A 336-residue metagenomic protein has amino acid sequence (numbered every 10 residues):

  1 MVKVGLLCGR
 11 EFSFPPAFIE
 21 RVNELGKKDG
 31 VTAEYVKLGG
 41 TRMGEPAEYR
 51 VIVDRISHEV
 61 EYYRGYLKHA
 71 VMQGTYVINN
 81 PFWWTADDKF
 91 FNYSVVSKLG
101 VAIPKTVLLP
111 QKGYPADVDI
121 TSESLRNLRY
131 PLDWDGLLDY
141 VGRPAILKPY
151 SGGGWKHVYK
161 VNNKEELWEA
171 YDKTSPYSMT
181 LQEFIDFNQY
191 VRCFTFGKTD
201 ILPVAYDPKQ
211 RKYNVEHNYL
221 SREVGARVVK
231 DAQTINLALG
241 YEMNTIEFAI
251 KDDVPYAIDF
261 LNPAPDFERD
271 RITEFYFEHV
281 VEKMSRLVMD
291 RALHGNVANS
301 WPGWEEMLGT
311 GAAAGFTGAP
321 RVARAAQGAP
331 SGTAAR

Functional and structural regions predicted by a protein language model:
V2-C8, V71-G74, F82-V191, H217 (+2 more regions): Active-site nucleotide/adenylate-binding loops and adjacent lid/helix of ATP-dependent enzymes
R10-S122: Conserved N-proximal alpha/beta basic substrate-recognition cap immediately N-terminal to, or forming the N-lobe
E11-F12, H58-E59, W84, S151-G153 (+4 more regions): Short, solvent-exposed loop/turn segments at secondary-structure junctions
E61-R64, L128-D133, V281: Well-ordered, non-membrane alpha-helical segments in soluble/globular domains
S175-S178, F184-E216, V229-T245, A249-Y256 (+1 more regions): Phosphate-binding core of ATP-grasp and ATP-grasp-like enzymes
Q210-Y256, H279-N296, W301-V322: A long amphipathic alpha-helix within ATP-dependent nucleotide-binding catalytic cores
F267-V281: Short, flexible active-site recognition loops that position polar ligands and cofactors
R324-R336: Long, low-complexity, intrinsically disordered segments
